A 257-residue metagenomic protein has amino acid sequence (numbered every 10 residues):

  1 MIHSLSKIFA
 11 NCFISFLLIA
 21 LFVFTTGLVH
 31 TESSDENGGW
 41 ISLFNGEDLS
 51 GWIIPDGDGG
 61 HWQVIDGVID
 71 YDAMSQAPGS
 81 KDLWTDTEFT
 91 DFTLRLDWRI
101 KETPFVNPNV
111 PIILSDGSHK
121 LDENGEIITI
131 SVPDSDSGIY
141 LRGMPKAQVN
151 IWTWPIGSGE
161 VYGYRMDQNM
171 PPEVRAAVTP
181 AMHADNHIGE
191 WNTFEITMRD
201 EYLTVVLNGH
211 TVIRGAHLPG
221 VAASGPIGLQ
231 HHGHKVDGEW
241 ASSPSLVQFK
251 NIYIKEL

Functional and structural regions predicted by a protein language model:
M1-A10: N-terminal secretory signal peptides that target proteins for export/translocation
C12-T25: Bacterial N-terminal signal peptides
V29-L257: Carbohydrate-interacting regions of secretory-pathway proteins
